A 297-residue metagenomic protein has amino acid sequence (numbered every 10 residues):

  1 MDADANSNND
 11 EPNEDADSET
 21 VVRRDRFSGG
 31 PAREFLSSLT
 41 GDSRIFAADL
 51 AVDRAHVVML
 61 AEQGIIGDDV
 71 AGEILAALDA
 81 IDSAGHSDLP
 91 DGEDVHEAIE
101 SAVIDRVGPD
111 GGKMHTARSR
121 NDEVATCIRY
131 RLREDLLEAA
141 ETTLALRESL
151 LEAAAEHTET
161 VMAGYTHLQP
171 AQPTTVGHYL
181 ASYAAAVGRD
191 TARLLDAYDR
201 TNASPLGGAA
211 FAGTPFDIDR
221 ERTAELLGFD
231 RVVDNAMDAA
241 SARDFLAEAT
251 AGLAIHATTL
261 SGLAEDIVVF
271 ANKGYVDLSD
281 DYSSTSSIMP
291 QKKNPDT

Functional and structural regions predicted by a protein language model:
D2-D4, D10-S182, G188-T191: A helix-coil-helix interface module used to build multimeric assemblies and to scaffold catalytic/cofactor sites
A98-S101, D105-P109, K113, T175-T297: Internal glycine-rich alpha/beta core junctions
